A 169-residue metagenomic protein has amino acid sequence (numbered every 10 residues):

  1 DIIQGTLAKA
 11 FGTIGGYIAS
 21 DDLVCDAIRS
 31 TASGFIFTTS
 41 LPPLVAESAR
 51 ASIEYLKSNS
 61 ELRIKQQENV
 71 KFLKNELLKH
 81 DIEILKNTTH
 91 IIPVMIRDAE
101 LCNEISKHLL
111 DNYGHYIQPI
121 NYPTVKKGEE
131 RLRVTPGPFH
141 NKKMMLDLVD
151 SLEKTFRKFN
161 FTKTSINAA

Functional and structural regions predicted by a protein language model:
I2-Q4, F11-S60: Conserved core segment of the aminotransferase class I/II
K9-A10, I84-K86, K126-E129: Short, flexible turn/loop "capping" segments at secondary-structure junctions
K9-F11, V45, I96-D98, T124 (+1 more regions): Glycine-rich beta-alpha junction loops
A19, P93-M95, T135-G137: Short hydrophobic/aromatic beta-strand micro-patches that form the beta-sheet surface supporting nucleotide- or nucleic
R50-N112, Y116: Conserved PLP-dependent catalytic core of the aminotransferase class-I/II
D111-N112, T124-A169: PLP-dependent enzyme catalytic core of the Aspartate aminotransferase-like
I120-N121: Cytosolic Rossmann-like ligand/nucleotide-binding regulatory domains
